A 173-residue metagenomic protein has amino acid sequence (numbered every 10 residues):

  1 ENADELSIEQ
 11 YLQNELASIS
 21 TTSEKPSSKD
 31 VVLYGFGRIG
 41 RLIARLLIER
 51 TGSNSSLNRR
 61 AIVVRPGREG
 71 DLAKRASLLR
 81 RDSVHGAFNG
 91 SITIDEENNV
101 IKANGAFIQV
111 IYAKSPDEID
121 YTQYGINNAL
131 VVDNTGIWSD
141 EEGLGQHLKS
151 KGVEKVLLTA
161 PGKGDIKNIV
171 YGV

Functional and structural regions predicted by a protein language model:
E1-V173: N-terminal Rossmann-like NAD(P) cofactor-binding subdomain of oxidoreductases, focused on the glycine-rich
